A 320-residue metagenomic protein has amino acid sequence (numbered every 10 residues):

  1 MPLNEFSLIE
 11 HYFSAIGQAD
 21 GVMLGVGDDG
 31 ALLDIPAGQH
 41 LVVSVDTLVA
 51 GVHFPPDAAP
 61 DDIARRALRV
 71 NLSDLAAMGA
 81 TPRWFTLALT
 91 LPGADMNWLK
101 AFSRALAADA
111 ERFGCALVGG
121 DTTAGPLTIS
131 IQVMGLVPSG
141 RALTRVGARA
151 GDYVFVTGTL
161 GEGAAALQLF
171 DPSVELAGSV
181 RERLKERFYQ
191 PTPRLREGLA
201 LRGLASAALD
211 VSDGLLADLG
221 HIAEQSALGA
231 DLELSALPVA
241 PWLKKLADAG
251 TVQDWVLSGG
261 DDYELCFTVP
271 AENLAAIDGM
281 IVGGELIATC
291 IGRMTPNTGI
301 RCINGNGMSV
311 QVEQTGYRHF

Functional and structural regions predicted by a protein language model:
M1-A15, Q39, A59, P92-A116 (+4 more regions): Glycine-/charge-enriched secondary-structure boundary and capping motifs
M1-A59, M78, R83, L87: Extreme N-terminal cap/leader segments of soluble proteins
D20-V22, A31, A107, V118-T122 (+6 more regions): A generic local secondary-structure boundary/capping motif
D29, D152, D262-L265: Short, surface-exposed beta-edge/turn micro-motifs
V42-V45, L143-L199: Short, acidic (Asp/Glu-rich) active-site segment that either coordinates a divalent metal cofactor
I63-L75, A105-L106: Short, well-ordered amphipathic alpha-helical segments that serve as non-catalytic structural scaffolds within diverse
L75-W84, G114-A124: Short, flexible active-site-proximal loops enriched in glycine and acidic residues
